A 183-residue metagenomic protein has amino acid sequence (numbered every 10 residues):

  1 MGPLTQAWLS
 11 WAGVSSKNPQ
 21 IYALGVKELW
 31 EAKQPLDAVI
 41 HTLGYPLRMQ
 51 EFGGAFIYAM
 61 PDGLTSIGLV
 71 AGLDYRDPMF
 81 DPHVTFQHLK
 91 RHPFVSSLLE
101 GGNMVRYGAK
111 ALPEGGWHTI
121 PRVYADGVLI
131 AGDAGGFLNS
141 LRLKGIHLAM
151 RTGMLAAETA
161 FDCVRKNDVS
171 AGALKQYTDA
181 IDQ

Functional and structural regions predicted by a protein language model:
M1-E100, M104, G136, L155: Predominantly flavin-linked oxidoreductase catalytic cores and closely associated redox partners
S15, L141-A149: Alpha-helix N-cap/helix-initiation motif
E28, A32-K33, G108-A111, T178-Q183: Short, conserved secondary-structure transition motifs
A59, L64, M79-F80, A125 (+2 more regions): Core active-site phosphate/anionic-ligand binding loop and the adjoining beta-turn-alpha structural block in enzyme
L69, G132, I181: Active-site proximal loops enriched in glycine and acidic residues that flank catalytic Cys/His/Asp and coordinate
S96-G108, N167-L174: Flexible, glycine/charged-enriched surface loops at secondary-structure junctions
A109-S140, K175: FAD-binding beta-loop-beta segment adjacent to the flavin cofactor pocket
G136-R142, T152-Q183: Active-site-proximal substrate-binding core of FAD-dependent oxidoreductases
